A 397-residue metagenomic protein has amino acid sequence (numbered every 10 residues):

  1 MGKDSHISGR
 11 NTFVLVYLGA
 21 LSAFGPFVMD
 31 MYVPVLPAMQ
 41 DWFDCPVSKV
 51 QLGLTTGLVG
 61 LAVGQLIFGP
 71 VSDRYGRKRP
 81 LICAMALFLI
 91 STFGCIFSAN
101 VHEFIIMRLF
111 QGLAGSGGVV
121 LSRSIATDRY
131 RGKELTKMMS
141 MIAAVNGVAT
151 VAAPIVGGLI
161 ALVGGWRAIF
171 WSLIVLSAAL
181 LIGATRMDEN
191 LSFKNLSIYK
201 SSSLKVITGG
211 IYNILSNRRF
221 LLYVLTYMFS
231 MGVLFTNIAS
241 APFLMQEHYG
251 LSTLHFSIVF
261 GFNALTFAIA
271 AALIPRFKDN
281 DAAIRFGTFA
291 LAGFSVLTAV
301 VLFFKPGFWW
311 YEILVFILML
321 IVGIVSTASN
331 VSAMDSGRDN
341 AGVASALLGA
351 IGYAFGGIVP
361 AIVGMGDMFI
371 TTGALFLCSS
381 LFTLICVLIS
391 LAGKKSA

Functional and structural regions predicted by a protein language model:
G2-S8, E189-Y223: Juxtamembrane intracellular "pre-TM" segments in multi-pass secondary transporters
D44, G76, F97-E103, A114 (+1 more regions): Helix-breaking motifs and short loop linkers at transmembrane-helix boundaries and internal kinks in secondary membrane
V63-H102: Conserved MFS/SLC helix-loop-helix module at the cytosolic interface between two early adjacent transmembrane helices
L87, S91-G94, H102-F110, W309-I317: Paired small-residue
E103, G132-K133, S140-T185, S192: Helix-loop-helix hairpin linking two adjacent transmembrane segments in secondary transporters
M107-V148: Cytoplasmic helix-loop-helix junction between adjacent transmembrane helices in 12-TM secondary transporters
I284-A328: C-terminal transmembrane helical hairpin of 12-TM major facilitator-type secondary transporters
V331-M368, L375-F376: A late C-terminal transmembrane helix in Major Facilitator Superfamily
